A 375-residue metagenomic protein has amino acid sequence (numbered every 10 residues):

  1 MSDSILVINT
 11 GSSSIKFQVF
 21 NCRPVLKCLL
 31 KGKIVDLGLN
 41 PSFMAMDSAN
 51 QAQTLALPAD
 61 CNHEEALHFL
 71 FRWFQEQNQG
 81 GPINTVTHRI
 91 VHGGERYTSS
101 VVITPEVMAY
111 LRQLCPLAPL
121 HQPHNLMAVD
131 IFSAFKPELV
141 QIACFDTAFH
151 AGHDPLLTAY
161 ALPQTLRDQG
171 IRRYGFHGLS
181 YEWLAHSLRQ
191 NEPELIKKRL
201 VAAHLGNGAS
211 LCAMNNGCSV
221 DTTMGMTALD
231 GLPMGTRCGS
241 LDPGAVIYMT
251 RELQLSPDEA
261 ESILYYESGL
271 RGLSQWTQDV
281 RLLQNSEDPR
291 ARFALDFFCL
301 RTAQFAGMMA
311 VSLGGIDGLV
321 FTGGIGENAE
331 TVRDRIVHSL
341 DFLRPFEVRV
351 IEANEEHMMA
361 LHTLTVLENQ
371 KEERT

Functional and structural regions predicted by a protein language model:
I5, S14-D60, G225: Short glycine-rich, Thr/Ser-proximal phosphate-binding strand/loop in the N-terminal lobe of ATP-dependent enzymes
R72-N84, L188-E194, A306-D317: Phosphate/pyrophosphate-binding loops at sites that engage ATP/ADP/AMP, CoA/4′-phosphopantetheine, polyphosphate
F74-H121, V140-I142, A148-A159: Short beta-strand-loop/turn "lid" adjacent to the catalytic site in phosphate-handling enzymes
F149-M249: Glycine-rich phosphate-binding loop of actin/hexokinase-like ATP-binding domains
D242-A245, M249-W276: Oxyanion-binding "anion nests"
S262, G269-L273, T277-S312: Adenine-nucleotide phosphate-binding core of ATP-dependent small-molecule kinases
D317-S339: Glycine-rich phosphate-binding loops at beta-strand->alpha-helix junctions
F346-E372: Glycine-rich phosphate-binding/hydrolytic loop that grips phosphoryl groups
